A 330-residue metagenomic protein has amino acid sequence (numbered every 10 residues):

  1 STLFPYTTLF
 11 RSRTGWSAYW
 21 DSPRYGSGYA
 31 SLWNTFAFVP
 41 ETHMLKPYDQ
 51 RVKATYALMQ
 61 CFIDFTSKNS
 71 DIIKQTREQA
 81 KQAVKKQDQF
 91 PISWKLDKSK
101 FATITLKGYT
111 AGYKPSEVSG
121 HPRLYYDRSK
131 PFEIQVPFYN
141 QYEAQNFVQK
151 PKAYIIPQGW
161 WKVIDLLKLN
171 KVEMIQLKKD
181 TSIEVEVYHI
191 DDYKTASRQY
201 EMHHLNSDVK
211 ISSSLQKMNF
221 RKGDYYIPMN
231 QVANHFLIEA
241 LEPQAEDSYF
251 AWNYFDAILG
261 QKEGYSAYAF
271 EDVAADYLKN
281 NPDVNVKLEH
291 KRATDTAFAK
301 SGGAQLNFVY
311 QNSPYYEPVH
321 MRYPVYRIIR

Functional and structural regions predicted by a protein language model:
T2-L9: Short, small-residue-biased leader/transition segments that mark boundaries at the very start of proteins
R11-I190: Hard-cation-handling environments
R11-S17, S67-Q82, K100-Y109, S214-M218 (+2 more regions): Short flexible/disordered coil segments
A83-P91, S197-L205, F270-K279, K291-T294: A general structural signal for short secondary-structure boundary/capping elements
K114-W252, D256-A269, V273-A275: Feature captures C-terminal
A233-F236, Q244-R330: Accessory, solvent-exposed terminal regions and/or long lumenal/extracellular loops of proteins
